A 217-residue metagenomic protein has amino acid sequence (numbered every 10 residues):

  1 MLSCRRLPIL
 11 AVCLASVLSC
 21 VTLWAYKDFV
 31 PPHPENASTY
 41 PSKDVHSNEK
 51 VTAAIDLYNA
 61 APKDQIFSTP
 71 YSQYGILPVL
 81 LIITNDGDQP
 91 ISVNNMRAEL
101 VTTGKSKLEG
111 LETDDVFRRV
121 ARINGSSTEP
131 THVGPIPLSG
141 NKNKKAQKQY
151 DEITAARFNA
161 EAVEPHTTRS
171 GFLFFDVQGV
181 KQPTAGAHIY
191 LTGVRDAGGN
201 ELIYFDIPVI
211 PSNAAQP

Functional and structural regions predicted by a protein language model:
M1-V12: Bacterial N-terminal signal peptides that target proteins for export
L10-C20: Bacterial N-terminal signal peptides
T22-P217: Conserved functional micro-motifs across diverse proteins
